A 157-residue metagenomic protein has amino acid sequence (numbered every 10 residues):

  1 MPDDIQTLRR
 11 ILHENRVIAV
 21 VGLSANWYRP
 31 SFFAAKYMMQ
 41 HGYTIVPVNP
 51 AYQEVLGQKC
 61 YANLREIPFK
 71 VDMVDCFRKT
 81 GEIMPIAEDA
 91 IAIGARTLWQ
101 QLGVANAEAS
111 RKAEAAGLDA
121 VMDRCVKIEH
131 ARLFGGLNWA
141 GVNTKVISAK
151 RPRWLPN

Functional and structural regions predicted by a protein language model:
M1-D4, E54-M84: Glycine-rich, highly charged phosphate/nucleotide-binding loops
M1-E14: Short N-terminal or domain-adjacent regulatory/targeting segments
A19-V21: Conserved beta-strand elements of the Class I
S24-Y28, K36-V55: NAD(P)-binding Rossmann-fold cofactor-contacting core
D89-A113: ADP-ribose/adenylate-binding Rossmann-like module
A107-H130: Short acidic, glycine/proline-enriched helix-loop-strand junctions
H130-N157: A charged, well-structured terminal subsegment
